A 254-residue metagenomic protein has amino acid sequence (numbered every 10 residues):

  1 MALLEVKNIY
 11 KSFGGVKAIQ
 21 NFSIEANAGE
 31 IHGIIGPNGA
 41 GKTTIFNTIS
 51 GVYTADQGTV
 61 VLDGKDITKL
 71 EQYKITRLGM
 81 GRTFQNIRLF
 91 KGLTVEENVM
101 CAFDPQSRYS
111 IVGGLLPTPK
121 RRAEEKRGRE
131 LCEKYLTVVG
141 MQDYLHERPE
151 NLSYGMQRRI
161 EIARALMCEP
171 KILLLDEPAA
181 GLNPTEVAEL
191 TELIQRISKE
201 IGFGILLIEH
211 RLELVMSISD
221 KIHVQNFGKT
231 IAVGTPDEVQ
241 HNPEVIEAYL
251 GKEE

Functional and structural regions predicted by a protein language model:
A2-E254: Glycine-rich phosphate-binding loops of nucleotide-dependent enzymes
